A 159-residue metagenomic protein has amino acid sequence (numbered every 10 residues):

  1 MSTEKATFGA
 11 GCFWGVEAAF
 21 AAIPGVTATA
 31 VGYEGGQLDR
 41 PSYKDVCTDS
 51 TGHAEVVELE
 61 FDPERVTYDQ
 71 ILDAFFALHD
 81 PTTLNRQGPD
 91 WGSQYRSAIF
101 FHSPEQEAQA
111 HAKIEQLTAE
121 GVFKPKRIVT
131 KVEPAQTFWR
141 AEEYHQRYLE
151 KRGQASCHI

Functional and structural regions predicted by a protein language model:
M1-I159: Flexible coil/turn and secondary-structure edge motifs
